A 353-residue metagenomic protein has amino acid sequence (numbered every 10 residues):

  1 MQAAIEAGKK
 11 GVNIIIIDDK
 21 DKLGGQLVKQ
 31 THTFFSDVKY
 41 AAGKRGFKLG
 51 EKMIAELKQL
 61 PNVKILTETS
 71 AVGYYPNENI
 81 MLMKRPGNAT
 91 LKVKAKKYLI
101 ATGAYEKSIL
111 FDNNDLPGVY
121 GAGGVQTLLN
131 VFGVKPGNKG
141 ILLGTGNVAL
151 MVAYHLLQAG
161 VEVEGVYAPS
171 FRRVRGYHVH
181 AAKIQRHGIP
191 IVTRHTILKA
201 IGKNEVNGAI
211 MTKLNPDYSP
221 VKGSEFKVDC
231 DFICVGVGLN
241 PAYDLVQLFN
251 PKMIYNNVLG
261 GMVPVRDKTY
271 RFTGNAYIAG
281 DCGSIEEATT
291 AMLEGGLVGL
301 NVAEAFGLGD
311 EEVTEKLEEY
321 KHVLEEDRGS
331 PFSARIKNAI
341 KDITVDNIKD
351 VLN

Functional and structural regions predicted by a protein language model:
M1-N353: Residues forming the flavin
